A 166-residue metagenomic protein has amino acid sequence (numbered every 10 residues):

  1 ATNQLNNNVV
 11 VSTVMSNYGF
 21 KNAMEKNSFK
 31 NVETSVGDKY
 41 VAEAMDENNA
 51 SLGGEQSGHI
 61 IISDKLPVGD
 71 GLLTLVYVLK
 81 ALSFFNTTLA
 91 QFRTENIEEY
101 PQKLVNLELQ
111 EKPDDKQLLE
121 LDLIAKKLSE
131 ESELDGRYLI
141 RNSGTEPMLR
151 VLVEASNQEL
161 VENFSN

Functional and structural regions predicted by a protein language model:
A1: Metallo-beta-lactamase
Q4-N166: Phosphate-binding and adjacent anionic-ligand microenvironments
